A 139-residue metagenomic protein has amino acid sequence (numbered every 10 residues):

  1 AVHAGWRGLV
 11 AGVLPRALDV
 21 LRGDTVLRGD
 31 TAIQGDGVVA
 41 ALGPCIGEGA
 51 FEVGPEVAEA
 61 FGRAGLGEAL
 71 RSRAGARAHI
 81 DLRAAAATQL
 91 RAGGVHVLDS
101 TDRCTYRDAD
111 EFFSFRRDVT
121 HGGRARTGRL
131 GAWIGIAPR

Functional and structural regions predicted by a protein language model:
A1-R139: Active-site microenvironment for binding and transforming phosphate-containing groups
